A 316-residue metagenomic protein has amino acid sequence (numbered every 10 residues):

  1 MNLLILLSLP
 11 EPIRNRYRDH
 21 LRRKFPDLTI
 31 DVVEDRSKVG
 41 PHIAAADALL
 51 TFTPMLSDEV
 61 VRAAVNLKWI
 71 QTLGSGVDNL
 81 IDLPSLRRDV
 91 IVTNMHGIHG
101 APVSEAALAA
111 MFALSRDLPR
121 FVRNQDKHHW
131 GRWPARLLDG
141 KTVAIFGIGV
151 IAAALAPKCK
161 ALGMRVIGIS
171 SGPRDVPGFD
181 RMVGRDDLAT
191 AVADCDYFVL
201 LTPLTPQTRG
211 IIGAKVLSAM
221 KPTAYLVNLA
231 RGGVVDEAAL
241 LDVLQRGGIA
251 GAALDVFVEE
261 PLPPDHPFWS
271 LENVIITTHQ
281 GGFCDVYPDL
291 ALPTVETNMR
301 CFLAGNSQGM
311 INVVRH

Functional and structural regions predicted by a protein language model:
M1-A48: N-terminal glycine-/charge-rich "phosphate-binding" loop or analogous flexible N-terminal tail
A45-V122: Phosphate/diphosphate ligand-binding glycine-rich loop within oxidoreductases
E59-N66, L83-R88, L217-P222, V243-G247 (+1 more regions): Short, conserved loop/helix-junction motifs that constitute active-site signature segments in enzyme catalytic cores
D89, D139-T142, T223: Phosphate-coordination loops involved in phosphoryl transfer and adenosine-cofactor binding
T93-A106, R120, E259-H316: C-terminal helix-to-coil terminal segments
R120-A154, R181-M182: Glycine-rich NAD(P)-binding loop of Rossmann-like domains
A161-G178: NAD(P)-binding Rossmann-fold cofactor-contacting core
P173-P267: Rossmann-like adenosine-cofactor binding region
